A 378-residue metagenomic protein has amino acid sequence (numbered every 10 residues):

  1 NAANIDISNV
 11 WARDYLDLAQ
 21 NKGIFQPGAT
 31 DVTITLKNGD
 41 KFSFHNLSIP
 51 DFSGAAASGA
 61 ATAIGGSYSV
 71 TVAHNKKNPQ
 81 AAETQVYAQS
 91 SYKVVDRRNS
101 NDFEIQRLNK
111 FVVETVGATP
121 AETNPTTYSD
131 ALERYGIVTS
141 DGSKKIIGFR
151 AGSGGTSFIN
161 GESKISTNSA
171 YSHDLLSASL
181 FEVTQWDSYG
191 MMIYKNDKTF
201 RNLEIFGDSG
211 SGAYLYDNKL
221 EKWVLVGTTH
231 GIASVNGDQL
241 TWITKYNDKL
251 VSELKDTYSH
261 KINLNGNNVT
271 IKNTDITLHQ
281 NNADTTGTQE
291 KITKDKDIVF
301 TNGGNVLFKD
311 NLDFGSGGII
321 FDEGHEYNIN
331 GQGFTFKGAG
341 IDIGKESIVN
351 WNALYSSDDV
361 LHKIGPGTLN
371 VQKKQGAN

Functional and structural regions predicted by a protein language model:
A3-K37, G59-N75, N168-K198, N202-T277: C-terminal subregion of chymotrypsin/trypsin-like serine protease catalytic domains
K41-V72, A88-S91, R98-N99, G210: A conserved glycine-rich beta-strand in the N-terminal activation segment of trypsin-fold
G59-T62, V360-H362, N378: His/acidic/aromatic-lined binding-pocket segments of jelly-roll/cupin-type domains and related regulatory beta-sandwich
S67, K77-E114: Conserved H-D interstitial segment of serine endopeptidase catalytic domains
H74-K77, N109-E114, S153-S157, N218-L220 (+3 more regions): Acidic glycine-/aspartate-rich tracts in secreted/extracellular proteins
F103-L203, G207: Chymotrypsin/trypsin-fold serine protease catalytic domain
N268-V299, N378: Acidic Gly/Asp/Thr-rich repetitive segments characteristic of extracellular carbohydrate-active and adhesion proteins
K294, N302-Q375: Extracellular, surface-exposed repeat architectures
